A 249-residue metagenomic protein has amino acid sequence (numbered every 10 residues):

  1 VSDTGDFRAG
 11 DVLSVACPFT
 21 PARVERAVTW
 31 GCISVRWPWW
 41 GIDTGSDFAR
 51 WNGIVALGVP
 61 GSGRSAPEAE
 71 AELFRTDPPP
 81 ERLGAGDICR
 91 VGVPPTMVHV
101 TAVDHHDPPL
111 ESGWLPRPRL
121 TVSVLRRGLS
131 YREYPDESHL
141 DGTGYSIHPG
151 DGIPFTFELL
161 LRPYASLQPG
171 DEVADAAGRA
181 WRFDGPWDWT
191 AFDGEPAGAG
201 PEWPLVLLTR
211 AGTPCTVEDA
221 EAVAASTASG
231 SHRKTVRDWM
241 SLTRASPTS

Functional and structural regions predicted by a protein language model:
V1-S2, F7-G10, S34-R36, S46 (+1 more regions): N-terminal leader/presequence-like segments
T4-C17, P80-H99, L167-A174: Short coil-to-beta transition motif at edge beta-strands of beta-rich domains
G5-D6, R23-A27, F48, E81-R82 (+5 more regions): Short, exposed beta-strand/loop patches in secreted or surface proteins that constitute
F7, W30-P38, D107-V122, W189-G194: Short, solvent-exposed secondary-structure boundary/capping segments
V15-C17, V28, W37, V91 (+3 more regions): Acidic surface patches and DE-rich sequence motifs
C17-F19, W40, V93-P95, L129 (+1 more regions): Glycine-centered tight beta-turn/hairpin loop motif at sheet-sheet or coil-to-beta transitions
F19-W30, P95-S112, R179-D188: Short beta-strand-centered aromatic/proline hotspots
W40-R82, R117-Q168, F192-S249: Intrinsically disordered, low-complexity, charged/polar segments
